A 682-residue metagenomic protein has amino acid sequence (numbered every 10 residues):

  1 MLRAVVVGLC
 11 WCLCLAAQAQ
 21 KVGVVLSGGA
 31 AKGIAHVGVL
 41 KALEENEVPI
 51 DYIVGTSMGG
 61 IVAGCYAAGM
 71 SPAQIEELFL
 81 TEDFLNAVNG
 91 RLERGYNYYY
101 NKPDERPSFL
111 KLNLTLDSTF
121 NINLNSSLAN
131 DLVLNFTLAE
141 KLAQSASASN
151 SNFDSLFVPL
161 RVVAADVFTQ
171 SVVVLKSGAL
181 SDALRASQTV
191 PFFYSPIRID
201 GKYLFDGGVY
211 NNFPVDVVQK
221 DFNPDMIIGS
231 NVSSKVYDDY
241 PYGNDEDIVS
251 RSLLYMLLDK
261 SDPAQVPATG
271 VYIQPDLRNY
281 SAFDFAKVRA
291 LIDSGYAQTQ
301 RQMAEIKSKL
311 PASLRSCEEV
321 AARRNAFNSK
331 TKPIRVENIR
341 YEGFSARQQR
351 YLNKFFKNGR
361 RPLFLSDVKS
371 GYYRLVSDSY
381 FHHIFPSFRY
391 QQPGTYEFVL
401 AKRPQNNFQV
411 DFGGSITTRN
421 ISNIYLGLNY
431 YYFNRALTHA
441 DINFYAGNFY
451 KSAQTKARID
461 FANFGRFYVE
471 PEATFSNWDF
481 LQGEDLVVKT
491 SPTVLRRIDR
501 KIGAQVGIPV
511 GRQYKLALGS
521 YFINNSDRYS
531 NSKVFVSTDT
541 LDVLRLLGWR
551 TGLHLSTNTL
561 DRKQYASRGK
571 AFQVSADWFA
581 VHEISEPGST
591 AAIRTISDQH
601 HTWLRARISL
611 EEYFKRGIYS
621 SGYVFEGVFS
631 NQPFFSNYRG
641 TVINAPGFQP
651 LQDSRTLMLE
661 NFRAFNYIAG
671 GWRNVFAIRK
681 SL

Functional and structural regions predicted by a protein language model:
M1-V22, F629-N631: Bacterial Sec-dependent N-terminal signal peptides
Q18-T56, G64-Y373, S377-Y390, G394 (+1 more regions): Patatin-like phospholipase
G29, G59, Q170, D206 (+12 more regions): Buried hydrophobic packing residues in well-ordered domains
A35, G207-N211, F449, I498 (+2 more regions): Short, glycine/acidic-rich beta->alpha junctions
A164-V167, K176, P275, G343 (+6 more regions): Flexible glycine-/small-residue-rich
A312-A321, Y521-F522, Q573-A576, E626-V628: A glycine-rich phosphate-binding loop feature that marks nucleotide/adenosyl-phosphate handling sites
S366-D367, G371, H383-L560, Q564 (+3 more regions): Gram-negative/organellar outer-membrane beta-barrel architecture
Q409-G414, G548-L682: C-terminal outer-membrane beta-barrel translocator/porin domains of Gram-negative envelope proteins and their
